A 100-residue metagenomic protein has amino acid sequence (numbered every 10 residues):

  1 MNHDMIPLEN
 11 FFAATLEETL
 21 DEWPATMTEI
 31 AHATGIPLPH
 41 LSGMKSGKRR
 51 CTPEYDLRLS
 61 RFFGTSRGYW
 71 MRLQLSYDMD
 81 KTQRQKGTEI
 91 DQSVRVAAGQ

Functional and structural regions predicted by a protein language model:
M1-A25, R72: A short, Lys/Arg-rich alpha-helix, primarily the initiator
T19, A33, M44-G47, L73: Residues in the recognition helix of alpha-helical DNA-binding motifs
T28, P39, G68: Key DNA-contact positions within bacterial/archaeal DNA-binding proteins
G35-C51, R58-S60: Recognition helix of helix-turn-helix/homeodomain-like DNA-binding domains that insert into the DNA major groove
K48-E54, M79-T82: Short, solvent-exposed alpha-helical "recognition" segments
E54-R72: DNA major-groove recognition helix of helix-turn-helix/homeodomain DNA-binding modules
R61, M71-Q100: Short, charged recognition helix plus adjacent turn of helix-turn-helix-like nucleic-acid-binding domains
